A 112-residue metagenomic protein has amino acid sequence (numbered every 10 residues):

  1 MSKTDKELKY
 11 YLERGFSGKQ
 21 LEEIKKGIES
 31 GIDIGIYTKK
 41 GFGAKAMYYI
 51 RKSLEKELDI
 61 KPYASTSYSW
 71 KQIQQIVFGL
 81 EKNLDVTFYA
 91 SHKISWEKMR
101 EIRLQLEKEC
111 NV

Functional and structural regions predicted by a protein language model:
M1-V112: General marker for long, soluble alpha-helical cores
